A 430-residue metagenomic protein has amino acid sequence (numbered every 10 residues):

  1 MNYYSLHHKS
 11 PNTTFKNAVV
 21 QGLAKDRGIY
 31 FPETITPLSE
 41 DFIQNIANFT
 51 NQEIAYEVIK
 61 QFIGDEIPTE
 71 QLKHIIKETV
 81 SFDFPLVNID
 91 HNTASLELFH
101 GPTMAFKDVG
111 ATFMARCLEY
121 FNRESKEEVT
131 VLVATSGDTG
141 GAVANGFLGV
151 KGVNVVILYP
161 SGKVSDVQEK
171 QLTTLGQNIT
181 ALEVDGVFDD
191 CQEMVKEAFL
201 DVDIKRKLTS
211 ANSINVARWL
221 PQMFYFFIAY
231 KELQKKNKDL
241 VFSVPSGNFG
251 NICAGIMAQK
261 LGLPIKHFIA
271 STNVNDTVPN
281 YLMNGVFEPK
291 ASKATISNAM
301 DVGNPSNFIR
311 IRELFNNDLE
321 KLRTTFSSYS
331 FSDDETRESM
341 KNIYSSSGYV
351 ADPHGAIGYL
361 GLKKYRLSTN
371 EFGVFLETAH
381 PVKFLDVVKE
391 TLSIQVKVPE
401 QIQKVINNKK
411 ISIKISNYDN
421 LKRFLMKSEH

Functional and structural regions predicted by a protein language model:
M1-H430: PLP-dependent amino-acid enzyme catalytic core
